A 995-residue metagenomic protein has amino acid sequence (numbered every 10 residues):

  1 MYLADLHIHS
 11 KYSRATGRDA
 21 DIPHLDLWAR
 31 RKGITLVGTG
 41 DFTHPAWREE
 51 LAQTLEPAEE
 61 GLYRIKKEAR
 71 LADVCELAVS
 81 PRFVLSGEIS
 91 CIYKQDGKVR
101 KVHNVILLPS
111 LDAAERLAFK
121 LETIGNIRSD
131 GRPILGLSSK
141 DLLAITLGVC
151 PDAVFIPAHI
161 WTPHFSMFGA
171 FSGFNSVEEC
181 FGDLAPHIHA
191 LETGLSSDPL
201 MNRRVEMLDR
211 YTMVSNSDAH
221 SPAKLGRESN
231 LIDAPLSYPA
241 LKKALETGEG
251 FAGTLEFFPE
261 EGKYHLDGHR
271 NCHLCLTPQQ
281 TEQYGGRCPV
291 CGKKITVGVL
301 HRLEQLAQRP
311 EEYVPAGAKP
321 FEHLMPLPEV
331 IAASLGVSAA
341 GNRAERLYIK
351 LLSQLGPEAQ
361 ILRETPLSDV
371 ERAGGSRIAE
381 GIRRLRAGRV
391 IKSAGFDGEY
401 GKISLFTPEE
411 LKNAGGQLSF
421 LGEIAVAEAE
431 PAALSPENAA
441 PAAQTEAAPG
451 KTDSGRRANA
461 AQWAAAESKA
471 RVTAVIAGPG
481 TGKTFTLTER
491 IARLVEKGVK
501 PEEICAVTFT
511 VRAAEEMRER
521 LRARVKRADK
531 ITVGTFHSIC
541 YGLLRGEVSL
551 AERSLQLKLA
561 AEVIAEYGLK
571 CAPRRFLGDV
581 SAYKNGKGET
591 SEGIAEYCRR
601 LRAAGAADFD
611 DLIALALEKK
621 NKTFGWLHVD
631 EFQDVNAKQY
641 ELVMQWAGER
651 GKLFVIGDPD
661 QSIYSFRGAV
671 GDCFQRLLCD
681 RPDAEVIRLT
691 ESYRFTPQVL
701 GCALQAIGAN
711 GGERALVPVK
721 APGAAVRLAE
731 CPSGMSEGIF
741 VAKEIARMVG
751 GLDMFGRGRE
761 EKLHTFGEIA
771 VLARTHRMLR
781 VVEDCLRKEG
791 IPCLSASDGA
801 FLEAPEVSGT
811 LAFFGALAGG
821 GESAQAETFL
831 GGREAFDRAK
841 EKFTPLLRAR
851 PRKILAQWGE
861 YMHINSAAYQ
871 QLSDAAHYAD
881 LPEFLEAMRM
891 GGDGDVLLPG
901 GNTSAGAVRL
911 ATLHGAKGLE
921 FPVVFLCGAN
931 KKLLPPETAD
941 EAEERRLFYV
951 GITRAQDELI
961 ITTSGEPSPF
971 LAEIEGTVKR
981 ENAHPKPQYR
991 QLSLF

Functional and structural regions predicted by a protein language model:
Y2, L27, P45, E56 (+7 more regions): C-terminal functional module detector
S13, A20, R48-H189, F420: Extended substrate/RNA-proximal surfaces in nucleic-acid metabolism proteins
E446-E547, G648, G701, T953: P-loop NTPase Walker
K451-E467, R471-V475, T481, F485-T486 (+6 more regions): Accessory N-terminal region flanking or inserted into the helicase ATPase core in nucleic-acid motor proteins
A474-I491, P682-E685, S692-I791, A818: Helicase P-loop NTPase motor core
T481-T484, K622, W626-V629, Q633-A709 (+5 more regions): Conserved helicase motor core of SF1/SF2 NTP-dependent helicases
E503-G578, S591-E592, A604, K743 (+1 more regions): Conserved P-loop NTPase-based nucleic-acid remodeling module centered on helicase motor cores
E783-C785, A804, L811-E981: Conserved helicase C-terminal RecA-like lobe
